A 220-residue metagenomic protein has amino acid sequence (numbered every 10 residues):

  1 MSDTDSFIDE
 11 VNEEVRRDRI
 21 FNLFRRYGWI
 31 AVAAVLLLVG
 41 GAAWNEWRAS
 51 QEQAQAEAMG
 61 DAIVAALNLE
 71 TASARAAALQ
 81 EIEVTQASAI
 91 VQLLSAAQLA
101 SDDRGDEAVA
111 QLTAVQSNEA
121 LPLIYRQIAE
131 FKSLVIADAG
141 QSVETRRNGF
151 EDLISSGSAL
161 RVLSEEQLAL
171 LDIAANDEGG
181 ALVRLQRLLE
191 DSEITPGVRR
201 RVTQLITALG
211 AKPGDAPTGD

Functional and structural regions predicted by a protein language model:
M1-V35, A54-Q55: N-terminal positive-inside, membrane-proximal cytosolic segments immediately preceding the first
D5, E14, D18-F21, G60 (+3 more regions): Alpha-helical membrane and juxtamembrane elements of multi-pass inner-membrane transport and channel proteins
E13-R17, A72, P213: Onset of an N-terminal alpha helix
V39-D61: Transmembrane signal-anchor/signal-peptide helices with a preference for the extracytoplasmic
Q53-G60, S73, I90, E144 (+1 more regions): Amphipathic alpha-helical repeat elements characteristic of tetratricopeptide repeat
A56, A66, A72-A78, A108 (+2 more regions): Solenoid-repeat scaffolds in large eukaryotic assemblies
D61-L94: Short extracytoplasmic
I90-Q111, Q116-D220: Soluble extracytoplasmic domains of inner/organellar membrane proteins
